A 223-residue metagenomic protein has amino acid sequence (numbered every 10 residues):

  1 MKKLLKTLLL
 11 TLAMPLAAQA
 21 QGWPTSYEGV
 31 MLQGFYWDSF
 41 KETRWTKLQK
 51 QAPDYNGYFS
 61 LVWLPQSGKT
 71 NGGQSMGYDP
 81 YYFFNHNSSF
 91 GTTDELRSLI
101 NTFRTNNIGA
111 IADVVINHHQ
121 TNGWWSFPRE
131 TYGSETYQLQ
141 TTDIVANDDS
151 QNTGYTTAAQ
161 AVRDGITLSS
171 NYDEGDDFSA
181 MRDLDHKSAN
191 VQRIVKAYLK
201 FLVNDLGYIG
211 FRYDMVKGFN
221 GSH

Functional and structural regions predicted by a protein language model:
K2-L10: Sec-dependent signal peptide recognition, specifically the positively charged N-region followed immediately by
L10-Q19: Hydrophobic h-region of N-terminal signal peptides that target proteins for export in Gram-negative bacteria
G22-T46, K50-Q51, G57-L206, S222: Substrate-binding/active-site clefts of carbohydrate-active enzymes
G210-V216: Short catalytic-loop micro-motif centered on adjacent basic/acidic residues
F219: Active-site environment of divalent metal-dependent phosphoester hydrolases
